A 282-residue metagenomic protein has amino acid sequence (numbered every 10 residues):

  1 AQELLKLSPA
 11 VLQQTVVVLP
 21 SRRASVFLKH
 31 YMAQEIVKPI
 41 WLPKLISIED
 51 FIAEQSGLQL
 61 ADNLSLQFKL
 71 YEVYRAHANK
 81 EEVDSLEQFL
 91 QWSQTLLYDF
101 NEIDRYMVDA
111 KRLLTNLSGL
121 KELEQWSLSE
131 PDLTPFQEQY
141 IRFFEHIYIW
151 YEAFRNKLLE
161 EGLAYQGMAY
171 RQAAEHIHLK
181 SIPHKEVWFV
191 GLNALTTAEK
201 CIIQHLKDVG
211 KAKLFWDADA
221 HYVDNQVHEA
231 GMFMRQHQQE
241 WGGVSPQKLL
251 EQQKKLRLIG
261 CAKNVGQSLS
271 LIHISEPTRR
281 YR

Functional and structural regions predicted by a protein language model:
A1-S275, R279: Nucleic acid-machinery interaction/catalytic patches
R282: A short, flexible helix-to-loop-to-beta junction within the catalytic ATP-binding CA
